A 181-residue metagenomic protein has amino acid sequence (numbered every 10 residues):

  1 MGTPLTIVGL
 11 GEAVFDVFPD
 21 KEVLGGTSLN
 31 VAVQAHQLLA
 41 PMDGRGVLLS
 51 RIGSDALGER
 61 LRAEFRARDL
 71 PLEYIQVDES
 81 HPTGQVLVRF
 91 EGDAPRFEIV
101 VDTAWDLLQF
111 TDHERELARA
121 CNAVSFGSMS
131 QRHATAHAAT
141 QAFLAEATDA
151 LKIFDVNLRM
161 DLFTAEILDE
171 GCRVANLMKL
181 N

Functional and structural regions predicted by a protein language model:
M1-V8, E64-R66, P71-V77, F90-L180: Ribokinase/PfkB-type carbohydrate-kinase core domain
I7, F18-V86, F90-A94, V101-L107: Substrate-binding N-lobe of the ribokinase-like
E12, S50-S54, N157: Cofactor-binding loop segments of dinucleotide-utilizing enzymes, especially the Rossmann-like FAD- and NAD(P)+-binding
F15: Short active-site segment of divalent metal-dependent hydrolases/proteases that encodes the spacing between
